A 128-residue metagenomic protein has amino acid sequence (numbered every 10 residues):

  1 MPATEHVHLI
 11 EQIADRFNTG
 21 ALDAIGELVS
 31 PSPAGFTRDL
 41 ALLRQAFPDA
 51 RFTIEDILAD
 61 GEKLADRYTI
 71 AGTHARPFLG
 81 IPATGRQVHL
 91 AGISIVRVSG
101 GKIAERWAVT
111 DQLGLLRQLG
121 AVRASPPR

Functional and structural regions predicted by a protein language model:
M1-R128: C-terminal and inter-domain tail/linker signature
